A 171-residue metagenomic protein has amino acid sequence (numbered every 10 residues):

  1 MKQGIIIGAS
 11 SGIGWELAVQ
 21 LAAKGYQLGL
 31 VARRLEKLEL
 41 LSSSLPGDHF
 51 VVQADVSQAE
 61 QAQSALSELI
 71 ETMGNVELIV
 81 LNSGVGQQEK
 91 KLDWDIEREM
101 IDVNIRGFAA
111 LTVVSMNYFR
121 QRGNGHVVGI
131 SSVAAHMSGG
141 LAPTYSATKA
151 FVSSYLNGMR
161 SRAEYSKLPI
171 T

Functional and structural regions predicted by a protein language model:
S10-S11: Conserved glycine-rich cofactor-binding loop
K24-L41: Conserved glycine-rich Rossmann-like NAD(P)H-binding loop of the short-chain dehydrogenase/reductase
L45-E60: Rossmann-fold cofactor-recognition segment
N82-Q88: Conserved NAD(P)H cofactor-binding loop of Rossmann-fold oxidoreductase domains
K90-D102: Short alpha-helical oligomerization interface
T112, T148: Active-site helix of classical SDR
S132: Residue(s) in the substrate-gating loop at a strand-loop-helix junction that position the organic substrate next
